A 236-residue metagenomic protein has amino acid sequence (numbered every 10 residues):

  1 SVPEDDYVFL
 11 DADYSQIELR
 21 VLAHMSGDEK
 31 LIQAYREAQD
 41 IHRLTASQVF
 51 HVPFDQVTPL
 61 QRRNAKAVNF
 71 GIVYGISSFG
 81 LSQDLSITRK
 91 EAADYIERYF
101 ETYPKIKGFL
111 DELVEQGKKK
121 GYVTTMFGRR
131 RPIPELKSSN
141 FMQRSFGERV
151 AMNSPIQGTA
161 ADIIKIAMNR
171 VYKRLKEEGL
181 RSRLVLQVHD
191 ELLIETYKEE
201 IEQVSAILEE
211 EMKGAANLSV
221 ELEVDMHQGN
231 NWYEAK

Functional and structural regions predicted by a protein language model:
S1-K236: Conserved catalytic core of nucleotide polymerization and phosphodiester-bond processing enzymes
